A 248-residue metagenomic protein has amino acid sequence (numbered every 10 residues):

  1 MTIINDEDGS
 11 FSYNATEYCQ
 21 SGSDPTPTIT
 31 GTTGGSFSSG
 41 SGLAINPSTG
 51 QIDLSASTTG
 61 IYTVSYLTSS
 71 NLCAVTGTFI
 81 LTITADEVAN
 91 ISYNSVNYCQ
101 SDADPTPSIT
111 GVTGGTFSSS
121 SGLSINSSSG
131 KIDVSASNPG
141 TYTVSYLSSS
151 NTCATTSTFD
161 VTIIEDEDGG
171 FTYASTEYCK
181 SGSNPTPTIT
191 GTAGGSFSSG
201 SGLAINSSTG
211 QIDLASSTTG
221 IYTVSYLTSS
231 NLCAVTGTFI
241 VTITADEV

Functional and structural regions predicted by a protein language model:
M1-S38, F79, T84-S118, F159 (+2 more regions): Solvent-exposed, low-complexity, repeat-rich "mucin-like" stalks and linkers
C19, S70-T76, C99, S149-T156 (+2 more regions): Short, exposed coil/turn segments at beta-strand boundaries within extracellular/luminal domains
Q20, G34-D53, Q100, G114-S135 (+2 more regions): Low-complexity "stalk/linker" and mucin-like segments enriched in Ser/Thr/Pro/Ala/Gly
P27-I29, Q51-L54, P107-I109, K131-V134 (+2 more regions): Generic recognition of long tandem-repeat/solenoid scaffolds
A56-G60, A136-G140, S216-G220: Surface-exposed, short loops/turns at beta-strand junctions within beta-sandwich domains
V64, G77-F79, V144, S157-F159 (+2 more regions): Hydrophobic residues positioned within well-ordered beta-strands of beta-sheet architectures
Y66-T68, Y146-S148, Y226-T228: Conserved structural position at the C-terminal beta-strand of extracellular beta-sandwich adhesion modules
